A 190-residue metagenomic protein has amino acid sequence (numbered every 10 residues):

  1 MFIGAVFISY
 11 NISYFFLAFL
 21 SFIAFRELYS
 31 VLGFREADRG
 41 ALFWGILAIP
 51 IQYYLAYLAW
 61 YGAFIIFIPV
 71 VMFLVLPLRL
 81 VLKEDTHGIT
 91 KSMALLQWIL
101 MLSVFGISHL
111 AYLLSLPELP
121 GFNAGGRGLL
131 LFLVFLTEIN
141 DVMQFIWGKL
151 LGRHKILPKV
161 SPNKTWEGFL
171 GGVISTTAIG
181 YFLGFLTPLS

Functional and structural regions predicted by a protein language model:
M1-T165, F169-S190: Membrane-embedded alpha-helical bundles of polytopic integral membrane proteins
